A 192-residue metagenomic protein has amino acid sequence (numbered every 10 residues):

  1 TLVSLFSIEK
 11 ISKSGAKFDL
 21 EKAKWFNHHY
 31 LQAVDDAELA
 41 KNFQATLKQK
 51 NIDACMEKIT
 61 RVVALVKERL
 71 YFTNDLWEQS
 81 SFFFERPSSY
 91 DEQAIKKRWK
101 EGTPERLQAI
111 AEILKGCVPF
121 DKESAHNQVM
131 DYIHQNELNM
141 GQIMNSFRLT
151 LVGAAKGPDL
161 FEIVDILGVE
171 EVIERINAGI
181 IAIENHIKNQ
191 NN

Functional and structural regions predicted by a protein language model:
T1-K50: A conserved active-site cap/scaffold subdomain adjacent to cofactor or substrate pockets
K13-D19, D53-V62, Q135-Q142, A155: Structural motif
L20-K24, T60, A64, Q108 (+2 more regions): Non-catalytic, well-ordered alpha-helical scaffold segments
W25-H29, L65-Y71, N145-T150: Short, hydrophobic/amphipathic alpha-helical patches that form generic packing surfaces within helical domains
H28-Q32, N51, K115-V118, Q135 (+3 more regions): Amphipathic alpha-helical interaction elements
Q32-D36, N74-W77, G153-L160: Short helix-capping/linker segments at secondary-structure and domain boundaries
D36-N136: Small-residue-rich helix-loop
K122-I183, I187-N191: Charged substrate- and nucleic-acid-binding regions of tRNA-handling and nucleotidyl-transfer enzymes, centered on
